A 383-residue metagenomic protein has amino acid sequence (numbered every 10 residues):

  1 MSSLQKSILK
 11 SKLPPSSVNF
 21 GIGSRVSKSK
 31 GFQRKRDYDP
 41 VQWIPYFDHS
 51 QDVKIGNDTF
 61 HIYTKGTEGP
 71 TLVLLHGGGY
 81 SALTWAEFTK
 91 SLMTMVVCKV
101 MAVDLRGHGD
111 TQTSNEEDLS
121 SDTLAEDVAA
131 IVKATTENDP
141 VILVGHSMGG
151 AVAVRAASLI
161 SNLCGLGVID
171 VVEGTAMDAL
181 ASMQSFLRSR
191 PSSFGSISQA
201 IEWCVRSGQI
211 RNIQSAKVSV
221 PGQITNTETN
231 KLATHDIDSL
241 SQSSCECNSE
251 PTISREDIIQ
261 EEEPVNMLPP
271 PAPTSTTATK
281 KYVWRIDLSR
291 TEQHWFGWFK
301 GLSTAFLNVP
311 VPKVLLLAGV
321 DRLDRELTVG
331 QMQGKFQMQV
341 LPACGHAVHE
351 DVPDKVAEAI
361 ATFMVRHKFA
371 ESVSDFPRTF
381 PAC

Functional and structural regions predicted by a protein language model:
M1-L72, T94-K99, V365-C383: Alpha/beta-hydrolase fold catalytic core
S2, T225-V340, K368-F369, P377-A382: Conserved serine/cysteine hydrolase catalytic core
Q42-G56, T94-V144, S158, E358 (+1 more regions): Active-site loop/oxyanion-hole signature of alpha/beta-hydrolase fold enzymes
H61-T113: Conserved HGGG/HGGXW glycine-rich cap/lid loop of the alpha/beta-hydrolase fold
T84-A86, T111-E117, D178-L180, E326-L327: Conserved catalytic-core motifs of eukaryotic protein kinase domains, centered on the activation segment
T135-A179: Conserved hydrolase catalytic core segment
L163-E202: A catalytic-pocket lid/entrance helix-loop region that shapes and gates access to the active site across common
C344-E358, S374, R378-F380: Catalytic histidine-centered segment of alpha/beta-hydrolase-like enzymes
